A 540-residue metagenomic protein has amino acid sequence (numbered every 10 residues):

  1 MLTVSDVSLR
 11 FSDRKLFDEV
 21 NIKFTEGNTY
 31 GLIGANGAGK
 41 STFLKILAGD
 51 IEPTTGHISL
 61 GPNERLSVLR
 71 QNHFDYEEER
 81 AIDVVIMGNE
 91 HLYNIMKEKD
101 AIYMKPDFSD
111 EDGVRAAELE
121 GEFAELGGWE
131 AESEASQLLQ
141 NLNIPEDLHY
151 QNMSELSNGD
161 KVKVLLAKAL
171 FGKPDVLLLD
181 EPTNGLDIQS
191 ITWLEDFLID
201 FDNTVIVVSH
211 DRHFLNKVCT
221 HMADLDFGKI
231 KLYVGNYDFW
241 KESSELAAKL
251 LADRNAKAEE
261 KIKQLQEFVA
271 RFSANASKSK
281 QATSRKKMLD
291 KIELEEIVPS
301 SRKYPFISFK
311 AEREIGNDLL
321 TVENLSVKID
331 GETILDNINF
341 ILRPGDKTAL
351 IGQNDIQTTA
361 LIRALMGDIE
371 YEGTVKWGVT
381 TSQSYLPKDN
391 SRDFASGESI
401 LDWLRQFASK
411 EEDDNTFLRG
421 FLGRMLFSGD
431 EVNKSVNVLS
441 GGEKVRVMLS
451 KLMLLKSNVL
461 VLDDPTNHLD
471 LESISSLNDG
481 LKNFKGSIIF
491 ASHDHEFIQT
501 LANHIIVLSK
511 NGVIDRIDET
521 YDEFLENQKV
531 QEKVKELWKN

Functional and structural regions predicted by a protein language model:
M1-N255, F309-N540: ABC ATP-binding cassette signature C-motif
Y103, K241, A270-S273, S277 (+1 more regions): A structural signal for long alpha-helical coiled-coils and helix-turn connectors that form the cytosolic signaling
G113, L186-D187, T283-L294: Extended non-transmembrane interhelical loops and adjacent amphipathic helices of multipass membrane proteins
S136-L142, E267-R271, K287-I292: Short amphipathic coiled-coil heptad-repeat segments
L251-L265, R271, K278-K287, K303 (+1 more regions): ABC ATPase nucleotide-binding domains
V298-E314: Short, flexible cytosolic linker that couples an ABC transmembrane/permease module to its adjacent nucleotide-binding
